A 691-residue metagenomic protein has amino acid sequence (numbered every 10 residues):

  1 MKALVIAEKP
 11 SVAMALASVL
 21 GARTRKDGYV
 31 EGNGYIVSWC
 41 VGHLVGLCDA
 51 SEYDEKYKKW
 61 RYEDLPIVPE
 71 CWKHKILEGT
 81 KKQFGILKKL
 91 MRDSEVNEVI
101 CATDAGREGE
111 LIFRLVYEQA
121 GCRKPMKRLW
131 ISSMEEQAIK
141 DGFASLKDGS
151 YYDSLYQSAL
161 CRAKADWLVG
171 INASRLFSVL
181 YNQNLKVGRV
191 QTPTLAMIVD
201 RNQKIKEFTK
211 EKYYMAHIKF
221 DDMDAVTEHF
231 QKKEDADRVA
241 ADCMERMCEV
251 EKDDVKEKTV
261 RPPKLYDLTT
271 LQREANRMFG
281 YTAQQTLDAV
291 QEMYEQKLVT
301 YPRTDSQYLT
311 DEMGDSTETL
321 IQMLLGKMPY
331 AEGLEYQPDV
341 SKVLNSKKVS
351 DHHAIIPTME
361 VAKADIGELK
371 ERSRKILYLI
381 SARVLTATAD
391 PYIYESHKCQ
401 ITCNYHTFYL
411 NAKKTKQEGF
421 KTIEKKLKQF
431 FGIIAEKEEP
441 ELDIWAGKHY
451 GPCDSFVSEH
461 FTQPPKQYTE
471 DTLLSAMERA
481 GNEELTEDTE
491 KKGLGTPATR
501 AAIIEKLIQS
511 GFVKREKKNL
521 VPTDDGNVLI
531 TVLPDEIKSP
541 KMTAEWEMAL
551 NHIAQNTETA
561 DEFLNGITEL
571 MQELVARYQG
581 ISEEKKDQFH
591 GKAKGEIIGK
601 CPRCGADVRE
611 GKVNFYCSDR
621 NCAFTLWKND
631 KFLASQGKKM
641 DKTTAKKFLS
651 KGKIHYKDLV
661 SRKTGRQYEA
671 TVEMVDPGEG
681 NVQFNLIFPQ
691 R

Functional and structural regions predicted by a protein language model:
M1-A163, W167, P464: Intrinsically disordered, low-complexity regulatory segments
M1-K2, A102-A105, N182-N184, V255-K264 (+3 more regions): Conserved short loop/turn motifs at secondary-structure junctions
K2-L4, T80, M91, Q119 (+5 more regions): Basic, low-complexity terminal or inter-domain segments flanking catalytic cores
P10-M14, G34-V37, V41, L77-K88 (+18 more regions): Amphipathic alpha-helical transducer elements in NTP-driven molecular machines
W72-K75, T103, R123-K127, D148-L155 (+6 more regions): Short, polar/flexible loop-turn hinges at active-site or ligand-entry regions and domain interfaces
S94, E136-F220, V255-T259: C-terminal or mid-to-C-terminal helical accessory/interaction module adjacent to the motor/catalytic core
K233-Y266, Q272: Metal- or metallocofactor-binding catalytic centers and their adjacent structured scaffolds across diverse enzyme
